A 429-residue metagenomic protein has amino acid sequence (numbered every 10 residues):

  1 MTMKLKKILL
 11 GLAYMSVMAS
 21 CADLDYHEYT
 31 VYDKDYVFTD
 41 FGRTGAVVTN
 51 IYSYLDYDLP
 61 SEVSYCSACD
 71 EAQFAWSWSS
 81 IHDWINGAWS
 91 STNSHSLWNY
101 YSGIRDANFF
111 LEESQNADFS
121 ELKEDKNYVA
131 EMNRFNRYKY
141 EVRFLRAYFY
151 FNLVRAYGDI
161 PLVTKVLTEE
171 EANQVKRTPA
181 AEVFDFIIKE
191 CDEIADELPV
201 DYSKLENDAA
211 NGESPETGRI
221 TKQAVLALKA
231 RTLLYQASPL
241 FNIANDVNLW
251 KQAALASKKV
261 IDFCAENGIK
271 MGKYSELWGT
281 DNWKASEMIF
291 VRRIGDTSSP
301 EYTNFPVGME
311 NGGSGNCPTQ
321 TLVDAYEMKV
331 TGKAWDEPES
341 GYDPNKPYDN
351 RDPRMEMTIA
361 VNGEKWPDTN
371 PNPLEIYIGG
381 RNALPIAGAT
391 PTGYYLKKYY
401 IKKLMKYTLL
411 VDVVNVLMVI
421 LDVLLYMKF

Functional and structural regions predicted by a protein language model:
M1-Y29, D33: Bacterial Sec-dependent N-terminal signal peptides
C21-S67, S91, Y326-D349: Membrane-proximal, proline-rich intrinsically disordered regions
D40-T49, S53, W76-G158, E171-D185 (+5 more regions): Conserved, well-structured interaction surfaces
V154-R155, P161, Y202, Y235-A244: Short coil/turn linking the two alpha-helices of tandem helical-hairpin repeats
L226-K229: TPR/Sel1-like alpha-solenoid repeat signature
R231, Y235-S238, A254-P347: Polar, glycine-rich mid-to-C-terminal structural blocks that act as macromolecule-binding/assembly scaffolds
A360, E364-V411: Surface-exposed, extracytoplasmic segments of Gram-negative outer-membrane nutrient-acquisition systems
